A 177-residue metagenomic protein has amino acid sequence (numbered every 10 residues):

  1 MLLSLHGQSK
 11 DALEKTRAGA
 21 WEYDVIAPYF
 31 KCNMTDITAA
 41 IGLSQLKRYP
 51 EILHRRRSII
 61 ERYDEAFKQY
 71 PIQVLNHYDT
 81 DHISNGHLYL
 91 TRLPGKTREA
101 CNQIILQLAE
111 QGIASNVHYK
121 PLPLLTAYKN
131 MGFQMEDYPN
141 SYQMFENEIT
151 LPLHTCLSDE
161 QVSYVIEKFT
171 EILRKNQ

Functional and structural regions predicted by a protein language model:
M1-Q177: PLP-dependent aminotransferase class I/II
